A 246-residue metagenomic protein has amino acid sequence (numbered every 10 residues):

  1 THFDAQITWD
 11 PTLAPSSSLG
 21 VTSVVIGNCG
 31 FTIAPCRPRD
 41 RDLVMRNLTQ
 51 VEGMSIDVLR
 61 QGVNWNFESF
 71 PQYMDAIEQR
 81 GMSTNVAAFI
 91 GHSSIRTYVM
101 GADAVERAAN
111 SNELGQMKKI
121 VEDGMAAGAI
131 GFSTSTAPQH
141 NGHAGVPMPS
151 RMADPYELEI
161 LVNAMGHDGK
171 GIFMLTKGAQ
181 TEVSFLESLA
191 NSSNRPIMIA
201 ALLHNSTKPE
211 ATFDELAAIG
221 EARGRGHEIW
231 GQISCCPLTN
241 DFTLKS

Functional and structural regions predicted by a protein language model:
T1, I26-G27, T176, A200: Active-site neighborhood of phospho(di)ester-bond hydrolases with catalytic His/Asp-centered motifs
T1, L59-N66, N205-P209: Short linear motifs at secondary-structure transitions and domain/linker junctions
T1-Q6, F132-T134: Histidine-centered catalytic micro-motifs
H2, C29-G30, L203, S234: Catalytic metal-binding/acid-base residues of hydrolase active sites
T8-F132: Divalent-metal coordination cores built from histidine and acidic residues
P71-M82, R107-S246: Histidine/acidic residue-rich metal-binding segments in metalloenzymes
